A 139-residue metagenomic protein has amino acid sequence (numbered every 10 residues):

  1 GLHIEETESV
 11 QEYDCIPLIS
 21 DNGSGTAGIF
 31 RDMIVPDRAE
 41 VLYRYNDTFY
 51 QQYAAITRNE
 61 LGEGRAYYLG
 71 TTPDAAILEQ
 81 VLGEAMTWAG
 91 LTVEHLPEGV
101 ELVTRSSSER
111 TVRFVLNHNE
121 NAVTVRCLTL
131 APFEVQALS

Functional and structural regions predicted by a protein language model:
G1-S139: A conserved amphipathic helix/loop scaffold that creates a polar/acidic microenvironment used either to coordinate
